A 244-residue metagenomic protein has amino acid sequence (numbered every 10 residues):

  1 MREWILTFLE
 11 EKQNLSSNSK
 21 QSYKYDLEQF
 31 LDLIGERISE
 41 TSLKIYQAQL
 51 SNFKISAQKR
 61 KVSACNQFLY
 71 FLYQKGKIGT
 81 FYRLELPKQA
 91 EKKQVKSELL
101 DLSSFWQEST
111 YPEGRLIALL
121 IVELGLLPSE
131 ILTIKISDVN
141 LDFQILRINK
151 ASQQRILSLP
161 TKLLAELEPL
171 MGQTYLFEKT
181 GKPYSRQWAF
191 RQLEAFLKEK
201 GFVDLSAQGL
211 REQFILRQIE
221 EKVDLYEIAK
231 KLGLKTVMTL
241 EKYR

Functional and structural regions predicted by a protein language model:
E3-E91: N-terminal core-binding DNA-recognition domain of tyrosine recombinases/integrases
I78, Q89-S104, S152-T161: DNA breakage-rejoining catalytic core of tyrosine-based enzymes
L99-P128: Basic, Lys/Arg- and aromatic-enriched nucleic-acid-binding interface segment
I117-A118, L126-I134, I215, I228: Alpha-helix N-cap/helix-start motif at helix boundaries, enriched for small hydrophobics
I134-A165: Conserved tyrosine-mediated DNA breakage-rejoining catalytic core shared by Y-recombinases
Q144-I148, R217, Y226-R244: Short functional hotspots where side chains directly engage DNA or cofactors
P160-V203: Active-site/catalytic core of tyrosine-dependent DNA strand-transfer enzymes
E194-K230, L234: Short, basic (Lys/Arg/His-rich) helix/loop patches that form interaction surfaces in the mid-to-C-terminal regions
